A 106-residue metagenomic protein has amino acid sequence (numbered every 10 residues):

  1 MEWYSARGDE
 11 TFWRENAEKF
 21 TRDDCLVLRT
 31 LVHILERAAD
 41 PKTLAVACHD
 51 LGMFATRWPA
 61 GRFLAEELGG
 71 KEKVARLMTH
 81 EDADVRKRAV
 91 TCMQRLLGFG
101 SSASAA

Functional and structural regions predicted by a protein language model:
M1-A106: Long amphipathic alpha-helical tracts in eukaryotic proteins
